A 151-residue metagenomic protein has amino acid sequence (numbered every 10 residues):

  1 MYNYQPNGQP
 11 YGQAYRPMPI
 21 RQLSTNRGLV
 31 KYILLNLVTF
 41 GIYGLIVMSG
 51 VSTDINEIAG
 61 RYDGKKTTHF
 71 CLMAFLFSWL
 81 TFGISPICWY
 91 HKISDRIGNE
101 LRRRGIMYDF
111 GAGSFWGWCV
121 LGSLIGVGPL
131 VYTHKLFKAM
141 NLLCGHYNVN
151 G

Functional and structural regions predicted by a protein language model:
Y2-F77, I84-S123, G128-G151: Membrane-interface extramembranous regions at the lipid-water interface
